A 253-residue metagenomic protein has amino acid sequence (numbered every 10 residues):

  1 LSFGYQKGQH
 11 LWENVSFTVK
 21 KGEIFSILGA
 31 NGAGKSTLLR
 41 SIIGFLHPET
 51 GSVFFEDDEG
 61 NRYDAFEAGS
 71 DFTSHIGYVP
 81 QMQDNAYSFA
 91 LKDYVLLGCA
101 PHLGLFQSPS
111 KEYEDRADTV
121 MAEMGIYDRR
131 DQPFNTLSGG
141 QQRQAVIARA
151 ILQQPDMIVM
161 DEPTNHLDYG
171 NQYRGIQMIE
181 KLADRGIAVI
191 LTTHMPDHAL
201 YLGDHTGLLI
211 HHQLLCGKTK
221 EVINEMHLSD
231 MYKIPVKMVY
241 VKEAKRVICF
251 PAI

Functional and structural regions predicted by a protein language model:
S2-N14, K21, R62, A68 (+1 more regions): A short, flexible loop at the N-terminus of ABC-type nucleotide-binding domains that lies
L28-A30: The feature captures the beta-strand-to-loop junction immediately N-terminal to the Walker
I43: Helix-to-loop junction immediately C-terminal to a conserved catalytic motif
S52-D71: ABC ATPase NBD Q-loop/coupling interface
P133-L137, Q141: Conserved ABC ATPase signature
I158-E162: Catalytic Walker B motif of ABC-type/P-loop ATPase nucleotide-binding domains
H205-T219: H-loop (His-switch) and adjacent beta-strand-loop-beta switch element of ABC-type ATPase nucleotide-binding domains
